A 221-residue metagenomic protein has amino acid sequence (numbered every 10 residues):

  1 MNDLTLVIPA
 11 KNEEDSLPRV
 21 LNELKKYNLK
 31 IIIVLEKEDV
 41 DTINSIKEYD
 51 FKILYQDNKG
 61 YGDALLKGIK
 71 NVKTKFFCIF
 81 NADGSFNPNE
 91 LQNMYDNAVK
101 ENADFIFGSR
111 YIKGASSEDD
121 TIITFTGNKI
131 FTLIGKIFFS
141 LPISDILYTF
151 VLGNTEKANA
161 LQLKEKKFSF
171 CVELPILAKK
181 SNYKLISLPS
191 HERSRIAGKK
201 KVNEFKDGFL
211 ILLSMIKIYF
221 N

Functional and structural regions predicted by a protein language model:
M1-P9, D15, N93, S140 (+1 more regions): Hydrophobic helical membrane-anchoring modules
N2-T5, K25-I33, F51-K52: Short loop->beta transition adjacent to catalytic acidic/histidine clusters or analogous donor-positioning motifs
N12-K26: Short, well-formed alpha-helical segments that are part of the catalytic scaffolds of diverse glycosyltransferases
E13-S16, E38, Y61, N87: Donor nucleotide-sugar binding loop of glycosyltransferases
I32, N44-N71: Conserved donor nucleotide-binding strand/loop of the catalytic core
L35-I43: A conserved acidic beta->alpha catalytic loop
D57-K59, D63-K70, F76, N89-F168 (+1 more regions): Acceptor/aglycone-binding surface of glycosyltransferases and processive sugar-polymer synthases
K75-S85: Short beta-strand-to-loop acidic/aromatic patch adjacent to the donor-nucleotide binding site
